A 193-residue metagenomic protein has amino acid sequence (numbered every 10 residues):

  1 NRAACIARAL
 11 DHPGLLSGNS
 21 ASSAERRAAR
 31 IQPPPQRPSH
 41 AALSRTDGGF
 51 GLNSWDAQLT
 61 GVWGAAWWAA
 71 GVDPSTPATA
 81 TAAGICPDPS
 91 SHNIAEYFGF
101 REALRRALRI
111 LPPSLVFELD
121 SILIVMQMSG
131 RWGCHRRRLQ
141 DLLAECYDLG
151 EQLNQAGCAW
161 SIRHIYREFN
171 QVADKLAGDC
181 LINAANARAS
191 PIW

Functional and structural regions predicted by a protein language model:
N1-R30: Charged boundary/loop elements
R2, A21-S22, D88, H92 (+5 more regions): Generic alpha-helix initiation/capping and coil-helix boundary signal
R8, P13-G14, A41, P113 (+1 more regions): Intrinsic-disorder/low-complexity peptide segments enriched for small residues
L10, C180-W193: Flexible, low-complexity interdomain linkers flanking nucleic-acid-processing modules
E25-F98, E102-I110: RNase H-like nuclease fold core
G49-W55, F100-C180, A185: RNase H catalytic domain
G71, I94, Q140-A144, N186-P191: Glycine-rich loops and low-complexity Gly/Arg-rich segments that provide flexible linkers or classic glycine-based
S75-T81, C146-G150, I192-W193: Short C-terminal domain-edge/linker segments immediately following a structured domain
